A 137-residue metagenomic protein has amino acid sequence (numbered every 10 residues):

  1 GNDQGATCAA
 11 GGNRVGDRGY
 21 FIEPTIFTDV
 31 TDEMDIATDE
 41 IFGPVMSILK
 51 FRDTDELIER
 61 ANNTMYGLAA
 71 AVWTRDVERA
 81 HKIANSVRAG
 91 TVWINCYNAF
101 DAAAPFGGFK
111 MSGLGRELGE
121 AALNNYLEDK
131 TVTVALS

Functional and structural regions predicted by a protein language model:
N2: Oxyanion-binding "anion nests"
G5-R14: Short secondary-structure junctions
R14, F21-S137: Conserved C-terminal structural/oligomerization subdomain of aldehyde/semialdehyde dehydrogenase
